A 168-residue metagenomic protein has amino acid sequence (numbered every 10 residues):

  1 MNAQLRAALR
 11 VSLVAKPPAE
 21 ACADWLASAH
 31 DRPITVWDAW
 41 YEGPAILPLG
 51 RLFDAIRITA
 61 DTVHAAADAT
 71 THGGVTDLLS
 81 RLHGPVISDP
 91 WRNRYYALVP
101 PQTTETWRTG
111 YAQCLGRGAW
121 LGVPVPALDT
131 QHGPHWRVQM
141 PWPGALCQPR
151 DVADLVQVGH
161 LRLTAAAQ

Functional and structural regions predicted by a protein language model:
M1-W91, P101-E105, C114-G116, L128 (+1 more regions): Signature for HUH/AEP ssDNA processing cores
R94: Histidine-centered, metal-coordinating catalytic motifs and their short helical/loop contexts
R108-G110: Short beta-alpha junctions and helix-cap segments that line functional grooves
G118-W120: Short edge beta-strand segments in beta-sheet-rich domains
G122-V125: Contiguous ligand/interfacial binding patches
